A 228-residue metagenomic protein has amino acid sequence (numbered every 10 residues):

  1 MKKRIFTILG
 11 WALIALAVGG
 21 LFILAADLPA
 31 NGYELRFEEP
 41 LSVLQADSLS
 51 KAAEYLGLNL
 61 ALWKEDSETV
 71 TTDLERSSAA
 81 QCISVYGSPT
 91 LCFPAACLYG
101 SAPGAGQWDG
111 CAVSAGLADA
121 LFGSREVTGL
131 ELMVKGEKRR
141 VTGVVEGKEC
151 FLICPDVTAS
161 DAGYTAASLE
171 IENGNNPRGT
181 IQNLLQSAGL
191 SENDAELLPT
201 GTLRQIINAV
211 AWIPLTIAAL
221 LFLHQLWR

Functional and structural regions predicted by a protein language model:
M1-Y33: Hydrophobic secretory-pathway targeting helix
L21-D73: Membrane-proximal extracellular/periplasmic loop immediately following the first transmembrane helix
E65-A105: The feature marks short, hydrophobic/small-residue-biased sequence motifs that occur predominantly
S77-S78, G106-W108, V127, G136: Extracytoplasmic
C82, D109-G110, E131: A residue-level structural signature of the nucleotidyltransferase/glycosyltransferase Rossmann-like core
S88-L98, A115-N173, P177-T202: Mid-to-C-terminal secondary-structure elements that act as membrane-proximal/extracytoplasmic interface segments
P199-A219: N-terminal membrane-entry
I217-R228: Juxtamembrane interface at the cytosolic side of transmembrane helices
